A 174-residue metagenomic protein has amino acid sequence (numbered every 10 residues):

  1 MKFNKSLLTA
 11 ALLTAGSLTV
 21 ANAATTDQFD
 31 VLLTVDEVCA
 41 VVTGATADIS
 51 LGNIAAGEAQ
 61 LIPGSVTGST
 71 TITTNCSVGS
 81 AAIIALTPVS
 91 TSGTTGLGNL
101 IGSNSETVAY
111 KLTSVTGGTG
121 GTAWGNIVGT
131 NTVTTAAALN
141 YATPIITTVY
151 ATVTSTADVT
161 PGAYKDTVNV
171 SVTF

Functional and structural regions predicted by a protein language model:
M1-A23: Gram-negative bacterial Sec-dependent N-terminal signal peptides
L7, L18, A81, T91-G93 (+2 more regions): Compositionally biased regions
T19, D27, E106: Residue-level signal for beta-strand positions within conserved beta-sheet cores that form or flank
A23-G102, T134-F174: N-terminal small/polar-rich segments of proteins
A85, A109-K111: Beta-strand signatures of extracellular beta-sandwich domains
N104-V108, G121: Contiguous segments within soluble domain cores/interaction surfaces
L112-S114, V153: Generic hydrophobic/packing signal
T116-P144: Extracellular beta-sheet repeat scaffolds used for adhesion and glycan interaction
